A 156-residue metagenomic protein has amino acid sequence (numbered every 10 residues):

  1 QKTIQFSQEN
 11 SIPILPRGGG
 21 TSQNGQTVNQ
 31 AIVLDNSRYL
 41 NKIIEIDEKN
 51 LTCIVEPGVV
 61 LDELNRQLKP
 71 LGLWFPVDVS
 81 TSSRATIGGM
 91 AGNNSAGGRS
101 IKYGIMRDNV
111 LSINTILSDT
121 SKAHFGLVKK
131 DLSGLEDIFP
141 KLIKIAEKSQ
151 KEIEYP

Functional and structural regions predicted by a protein language model:
Q1-L40: Glycine-rich N-terminal segment of FAD-binding domains in flavoprotein oxidoreductases, spanning the beta-loop-helix
K42-I46, T52-P156: FAD-binding subdomain of flavoenzyme oxidoreductases
